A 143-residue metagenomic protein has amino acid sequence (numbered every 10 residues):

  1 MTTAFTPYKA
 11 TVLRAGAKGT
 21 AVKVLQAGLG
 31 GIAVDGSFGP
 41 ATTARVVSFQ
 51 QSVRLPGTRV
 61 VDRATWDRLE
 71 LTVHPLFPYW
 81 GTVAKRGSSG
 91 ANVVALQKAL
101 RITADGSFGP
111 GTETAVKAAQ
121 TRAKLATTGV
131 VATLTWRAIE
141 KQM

Functional and structural regions predicted by a protein language model:
M1-M143: Cell-envelope/ECM-targeting effectors and their regulatory/trafficking segments
